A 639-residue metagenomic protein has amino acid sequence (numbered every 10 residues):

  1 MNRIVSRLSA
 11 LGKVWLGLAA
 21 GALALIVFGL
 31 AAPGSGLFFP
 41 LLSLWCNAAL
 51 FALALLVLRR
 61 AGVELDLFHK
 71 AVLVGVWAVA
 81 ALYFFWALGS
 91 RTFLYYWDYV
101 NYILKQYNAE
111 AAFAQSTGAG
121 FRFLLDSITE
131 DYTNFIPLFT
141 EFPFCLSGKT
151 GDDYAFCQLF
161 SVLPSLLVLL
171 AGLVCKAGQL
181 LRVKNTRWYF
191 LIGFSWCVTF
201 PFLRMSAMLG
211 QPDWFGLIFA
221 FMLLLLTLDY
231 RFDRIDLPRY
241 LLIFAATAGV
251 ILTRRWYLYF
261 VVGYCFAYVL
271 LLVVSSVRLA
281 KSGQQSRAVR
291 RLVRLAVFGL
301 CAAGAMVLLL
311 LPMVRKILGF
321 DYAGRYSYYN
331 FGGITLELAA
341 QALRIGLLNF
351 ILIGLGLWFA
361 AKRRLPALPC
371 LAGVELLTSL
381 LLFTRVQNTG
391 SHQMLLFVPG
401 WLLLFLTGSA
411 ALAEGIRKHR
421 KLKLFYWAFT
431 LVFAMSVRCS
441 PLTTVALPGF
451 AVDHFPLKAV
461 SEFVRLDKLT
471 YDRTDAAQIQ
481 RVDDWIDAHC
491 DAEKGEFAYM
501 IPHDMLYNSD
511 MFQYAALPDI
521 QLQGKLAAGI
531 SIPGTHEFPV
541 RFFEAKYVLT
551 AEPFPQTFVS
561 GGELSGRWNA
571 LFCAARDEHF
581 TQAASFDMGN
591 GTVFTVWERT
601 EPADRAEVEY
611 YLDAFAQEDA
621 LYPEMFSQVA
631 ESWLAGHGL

Functional and structural regions predicted by a protein language model:
M1-W86, R290-L300: Start-transfer (signal-anchor) and selected internal transmembrane alpha helices of multi-pass inner/ER membrane
S9, K70-V74, L191, L241-A245 (+5 more regions): Signature aromatic-anchored transmembrane alpha helix within multi-pass, membrane-resident enzymes that catalyze glycan
L55-L58, F156-K184, M222, G354-A361: Transmembrane-helix motifs of polytopic, lipid-linked glycan transferases
G89-V100, A114-L138, C157-F160, A342: Membrane-proximal lumenal/periplasmic loop motifs of glycosylation machinery
Y102, N108-A109, F260-V261, C265-L271 (+2 more regions): Transmembrane-lumen/periplasm boundary regions of multi-pass, lipid-linked membrane glycan transferases
F202-F215: Short acidic/glycine- and proline-prone juxtamembrane loop motifs at membrane-interface regions of multi-pass membrane
R239-R255, F266, L380-L381: Membrane-interface alpha helices of multi-pass inner-membrane proteins
T430-M505, A616-D619, P623-G638: Membrane-embedded, lumen/periplasm-facing catalytic core of multi-pass transferases that use lipid-linked donors
